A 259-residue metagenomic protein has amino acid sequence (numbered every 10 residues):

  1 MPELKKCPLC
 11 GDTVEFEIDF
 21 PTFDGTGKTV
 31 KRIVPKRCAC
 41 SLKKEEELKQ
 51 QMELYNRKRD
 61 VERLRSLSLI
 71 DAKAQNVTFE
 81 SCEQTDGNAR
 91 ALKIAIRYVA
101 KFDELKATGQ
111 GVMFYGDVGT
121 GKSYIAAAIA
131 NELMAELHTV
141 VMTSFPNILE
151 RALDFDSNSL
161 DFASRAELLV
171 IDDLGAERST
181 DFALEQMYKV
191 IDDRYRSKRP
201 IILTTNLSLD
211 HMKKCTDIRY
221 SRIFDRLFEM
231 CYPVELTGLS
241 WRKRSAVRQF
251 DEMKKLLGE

Functional and structural regions predicted by a protein language model:
M1-A89, R244-E259: A short, basic N-terminal segment
C82, T143, V234-L236: Hydrophobic residues at beta-strand termini and immediately following loops that shape nucleotide-binding pockets
A89-V99, A107, Y115, A130-L168 (+1 more regions): Short glycine-rich substrate-engagement loop in P-loop NTPases that contacts/grips substrate
K93-L105, V247-L256: Short, surface-exposed polybasic-and-hydrophobic patches located at secondary-structure transitions
E104-A126: Walker A/P-loop nucleotide-binding motif
E104-K106, M134, D161-S164, D193-S197 (+1 more regions): Conserved catalytic network of the ASCE P-loop NTPase/AAA+ motor domain
L149-E150, L174-E259: Replace "adjacent to P-loop NTPase cores in ATP/GTP-dependent enzymes" with "adjacent to NTP-binding cores
